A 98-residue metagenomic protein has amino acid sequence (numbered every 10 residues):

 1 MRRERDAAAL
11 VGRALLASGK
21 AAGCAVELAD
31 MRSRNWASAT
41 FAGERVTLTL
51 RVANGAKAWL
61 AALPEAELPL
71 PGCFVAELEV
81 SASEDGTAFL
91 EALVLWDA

Functional and structural regions predicted by a protein language model:
R2-V26: Surface-exposed, low-hydrophobicity interaction/linker segments
A17-F41, E65-F74: Solvent-exposed edge beta-strands and adjacent loop segments that serve as assembly or binding interfaces
A29, R51, E91-L93: Residues in well-ordered beta-strands of folded domains
T40-R45, G86: A short, glycine/Asx- and small/polar-enriched loop/turn that sits immediately N-terminal to a beta-strand
V46-L48, A76, A88-A92: Hydrophobic residues positioned within well-ordered beta-strands of beta-sheet architectures
L48-L78: Short, hydrophobic/π-rich interface segment
V80-A98: C-terminal edge-of-domain segments
